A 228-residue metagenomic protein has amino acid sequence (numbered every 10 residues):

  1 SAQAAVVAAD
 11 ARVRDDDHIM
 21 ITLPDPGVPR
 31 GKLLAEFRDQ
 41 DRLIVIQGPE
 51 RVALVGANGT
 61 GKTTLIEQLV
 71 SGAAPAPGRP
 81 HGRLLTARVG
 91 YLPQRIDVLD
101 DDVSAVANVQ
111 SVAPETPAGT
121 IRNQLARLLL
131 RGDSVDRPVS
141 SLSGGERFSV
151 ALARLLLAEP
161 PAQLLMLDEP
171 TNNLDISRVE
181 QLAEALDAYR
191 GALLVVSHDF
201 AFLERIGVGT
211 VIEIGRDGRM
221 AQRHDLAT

Functional and structural regions predicted by a protein language model:
S1-Q40, T228: Coupling and communication elements adjacent to P-loop NTPase active sites across diverse families
P29-T228: ABC ATP-binding cassette signature C-motif
